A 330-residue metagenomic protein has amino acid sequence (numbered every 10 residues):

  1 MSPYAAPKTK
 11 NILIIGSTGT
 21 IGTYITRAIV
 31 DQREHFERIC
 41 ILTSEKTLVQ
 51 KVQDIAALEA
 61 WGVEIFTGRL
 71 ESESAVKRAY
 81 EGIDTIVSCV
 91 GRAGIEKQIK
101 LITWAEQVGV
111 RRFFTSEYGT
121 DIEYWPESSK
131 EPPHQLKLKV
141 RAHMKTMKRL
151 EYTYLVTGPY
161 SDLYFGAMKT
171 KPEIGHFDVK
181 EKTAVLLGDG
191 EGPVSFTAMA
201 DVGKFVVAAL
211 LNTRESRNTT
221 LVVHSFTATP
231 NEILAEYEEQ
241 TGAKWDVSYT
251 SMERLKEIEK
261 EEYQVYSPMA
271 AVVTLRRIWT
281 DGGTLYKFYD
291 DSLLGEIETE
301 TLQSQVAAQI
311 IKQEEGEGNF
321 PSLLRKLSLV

Functional and structural regions predicted by a protein language model:
S2-R38, L42-Q53, E71-S74, E96 (+5 more regions): Oxidoreductase cofactor-interface core, primarily capturing Rossmann-like NAD(P)-dependent enzymes
L13, F66, F114: Conserved Rossmann-like nucleotide-binding pocket used by diverse enzymes that bind dinucleotide cofactors
I41, F66-T67, I86-C89, V222: Short catalytic-loop micro-motif centered on adjacent basic/acidic residues
V52-I83: Conserved Rossmann-fold cofactor-binding substructure of NAD(P)-dependent oxidoreductases
I65, V87, R112, E151-Y152: Hydrophobic beta-strand scaffold residues
A75-T115, H134-H143: NAD(P)-cofactor binding segment of oxidoreductase domains
K77, M199-V207, T299-A307: Short, amphipathic alpha-helical "lid/cap" segments that border enzyme active or binding sites
M252-V330: A hydrophobic C-terminal alpha-helical subdomain
